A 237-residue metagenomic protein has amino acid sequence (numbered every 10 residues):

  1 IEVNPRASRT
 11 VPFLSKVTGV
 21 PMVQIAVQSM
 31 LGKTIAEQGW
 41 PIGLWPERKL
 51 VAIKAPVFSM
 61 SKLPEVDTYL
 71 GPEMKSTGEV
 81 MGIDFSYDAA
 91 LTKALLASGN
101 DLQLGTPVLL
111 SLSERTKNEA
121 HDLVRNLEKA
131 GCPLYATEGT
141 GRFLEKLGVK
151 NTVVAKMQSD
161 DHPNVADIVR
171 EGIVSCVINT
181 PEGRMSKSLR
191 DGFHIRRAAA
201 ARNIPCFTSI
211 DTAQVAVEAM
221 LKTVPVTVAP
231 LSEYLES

Functional and structural regions predicted by a protein language model:
I1-L104: ATP-dependent carboxylate activation and anion-phosphoryl transfer catalytic cores that bind Mg-ATP to form
R6, S113-R115, P181-M185: Short glycine-rich anion-binding loops that position phosphate/pyrophosphate groups of nucleotides and phosphorylated
Y87-K93, L112-T116, P133-A136, A155-A166: A general structural motif
L96-V108, L127-K129, I168-V174: Glycine-rich phosphate/diphosphate-binding loops that line cofactor/substrate pockets in enzymes
L109, G131-F143: Short internal beta-strands
L123-K129, E145, A200: Surface-exposed amphipathic alpha-helices with a cationic face
G139-M157: Short connector loops at secondary-structure junctions
N151, A155-Q158, N164-S237: Peripheral docking tails and interdomain loops at the edges of cofactor- or intermediate-handling domains
